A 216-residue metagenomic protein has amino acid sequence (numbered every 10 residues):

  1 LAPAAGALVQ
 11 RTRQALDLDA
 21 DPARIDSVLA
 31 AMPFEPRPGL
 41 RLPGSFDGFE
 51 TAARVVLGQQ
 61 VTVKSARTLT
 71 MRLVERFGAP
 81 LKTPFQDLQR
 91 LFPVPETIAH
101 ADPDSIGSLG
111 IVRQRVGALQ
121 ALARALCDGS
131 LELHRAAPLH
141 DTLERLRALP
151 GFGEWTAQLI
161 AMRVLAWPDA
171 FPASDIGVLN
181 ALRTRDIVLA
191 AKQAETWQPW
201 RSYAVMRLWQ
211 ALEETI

Functional and structural regions predicted by a protein language model:
L1-I216: HhH-family (HhH-GPD) DNA N-glycosylase catalytic core used in base-excision repair
